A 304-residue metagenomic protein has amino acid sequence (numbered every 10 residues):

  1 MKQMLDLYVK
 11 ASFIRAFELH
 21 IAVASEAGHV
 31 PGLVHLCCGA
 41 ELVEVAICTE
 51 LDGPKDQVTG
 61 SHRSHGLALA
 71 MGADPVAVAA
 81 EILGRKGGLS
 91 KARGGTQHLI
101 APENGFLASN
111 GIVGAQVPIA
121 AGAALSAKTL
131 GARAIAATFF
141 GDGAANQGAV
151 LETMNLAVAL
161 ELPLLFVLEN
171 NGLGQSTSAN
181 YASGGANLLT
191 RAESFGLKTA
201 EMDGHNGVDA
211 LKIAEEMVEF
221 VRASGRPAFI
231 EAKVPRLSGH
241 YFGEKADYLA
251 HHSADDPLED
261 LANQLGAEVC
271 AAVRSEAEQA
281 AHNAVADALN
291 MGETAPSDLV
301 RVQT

Functional and structural regions predicted by a protein language model:
M1-E44, T49-E50, A232-K233, G243-T304: Conserved acidic/glycine
L19-A22, A27-L160, S178-G184, L189-G196: Cofactor-binding active-site loop characterized by glycine-rich and histidine/acidic residues
A68-A70, S176, H240, D298: Short acidic, gly/pro-rich beta-turn/loop elements at beta-sheet edges and active-site/ligand-binding grooves
G105-E293: Glycine-rich ThDP/TPP pyrophosphate-binding loop and its adjacent helix/strand module within ThDP-dependent enzymes
